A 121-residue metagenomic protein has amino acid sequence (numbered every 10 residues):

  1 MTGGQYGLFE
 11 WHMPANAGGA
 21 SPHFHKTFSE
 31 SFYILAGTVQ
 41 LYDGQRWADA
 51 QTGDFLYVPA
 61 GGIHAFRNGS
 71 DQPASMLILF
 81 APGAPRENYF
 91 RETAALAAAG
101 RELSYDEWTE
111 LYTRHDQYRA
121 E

Functional and structural regions predicted by a protein language model:
M1-P22, F28-S29: A short glycine-rich, His/Asp/Glu-containing loop-to-beta-strand
G3, P14-G18, T38-V39, W47 (+1 more regions): Short, charged/polar surface micro-motifs in flexible loops or helix N-caps
G4, Q40, A60-E87: Ligand-binding loop in jelly-roll beta-barrel domains
G18, H25, V39, A65 (+2 more regions): Hydrophobic small-molecule pocket/channel-lining residues, especially in calycin-type beta-barrels
T27-V39, G44: Glycine- and acidic-residue-biased ligand/ion/polar-headgroup-sensing regions
Q45-I63: Short acidic-glycine-tyrosine-enriched beta hairpin
R91-E121: Acidic/histidine-enriched, glycine/proline-rich intrinsically disordered or flexible terminal extensions
